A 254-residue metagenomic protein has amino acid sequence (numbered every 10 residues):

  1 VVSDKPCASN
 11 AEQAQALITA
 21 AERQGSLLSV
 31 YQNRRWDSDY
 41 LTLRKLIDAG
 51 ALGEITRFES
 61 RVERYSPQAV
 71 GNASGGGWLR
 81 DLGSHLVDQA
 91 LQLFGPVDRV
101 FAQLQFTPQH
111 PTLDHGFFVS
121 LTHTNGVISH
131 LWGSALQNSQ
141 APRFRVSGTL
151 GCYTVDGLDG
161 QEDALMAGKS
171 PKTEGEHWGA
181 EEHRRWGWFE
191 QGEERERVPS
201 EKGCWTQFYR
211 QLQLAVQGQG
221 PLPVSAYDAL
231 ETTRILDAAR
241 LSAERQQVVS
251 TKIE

Functional and structural regions predicted by a protein language model:
V1-N33, G50: Beta-strand-loop-alpha-helix segment that lines the small-molecule cofactor/substrate pocket of alpha/beta enzymes
A14, Y40, L86-V87, W205-R210 (+1 more regions): A general structural signal for well-ordered alpha-helical segments in protein cores
Q15, Q211-E254: C-terminal helix-rich "cap/oligomerization" subdomain common to oxidoreductases
S26-L27, R34-P111, Q246: Predominantly a Rossmann-like dinucleotide-binding segment in NAD(P)-dependent oxidoreductases
S84, W132-Q140: Glycine-rich phosphate/pyrophosphate-binding beta-alpha loops
T112-G116: A short, glycine/Asx- and small/polar-enriched loop/turn that sits immediately N-terminal to a beta-strand
V119-G126, V146-G148: Active-site beta-strand termini and strand-to-loop segments that position acidic
L150-P223, Y227, V249: C-terminal glycine/acidic-rich active-site capping loop/insertion
